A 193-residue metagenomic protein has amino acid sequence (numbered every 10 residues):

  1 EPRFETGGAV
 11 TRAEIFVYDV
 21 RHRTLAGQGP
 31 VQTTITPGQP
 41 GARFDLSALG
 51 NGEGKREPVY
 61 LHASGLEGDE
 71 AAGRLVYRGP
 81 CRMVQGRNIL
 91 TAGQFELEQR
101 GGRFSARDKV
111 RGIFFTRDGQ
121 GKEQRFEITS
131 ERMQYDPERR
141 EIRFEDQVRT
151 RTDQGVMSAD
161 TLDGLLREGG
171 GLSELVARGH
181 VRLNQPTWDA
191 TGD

Functional and structural regions predicted by a protein language model:
E1-D193: Mature-chain termini and adjacent capping regions
